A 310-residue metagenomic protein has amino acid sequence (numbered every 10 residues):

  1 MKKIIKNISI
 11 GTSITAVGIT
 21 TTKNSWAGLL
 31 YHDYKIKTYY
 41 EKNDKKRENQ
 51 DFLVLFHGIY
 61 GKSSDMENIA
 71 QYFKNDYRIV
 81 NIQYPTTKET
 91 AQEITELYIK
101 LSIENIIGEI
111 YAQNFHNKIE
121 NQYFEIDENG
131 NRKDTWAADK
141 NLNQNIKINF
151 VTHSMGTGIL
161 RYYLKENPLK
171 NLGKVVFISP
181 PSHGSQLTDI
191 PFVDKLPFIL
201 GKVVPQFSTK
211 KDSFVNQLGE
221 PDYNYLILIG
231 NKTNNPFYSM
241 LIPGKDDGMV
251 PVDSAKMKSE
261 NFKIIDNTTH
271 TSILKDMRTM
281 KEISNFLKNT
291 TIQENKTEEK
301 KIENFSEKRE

Functional and structural regions predicted by a protein language model:
M1-A27, S306-E307: Short amphipathic, positively biased membrane-proximal segments that drive organelle/inner-membrane targeting
W26-Y34: Ser/Thr/Pro/Gly-rich low-complexity linker/stalk segments immediately outside membranes or between
D33-Q50: Short beta-strand-to-loop junctions in surface cap/lid or active-site-entrance loops
K45-E48, L142-N143, G219-D222, M257: Flexible, charged surface loops at secondary-structure boundaries
F52-V54, L226: Conserved beta-strand elements of the Class I
V54-H57, S64, I79-I82, K88-I119 (+2 more regions): Serine-dependent carboxylesterase/thioesterase catalytic core of lipase-like alpha/beta-hydrolase/SGNH enzymes
E67-Y77: Short amphipathic alpha-helix adjacent to the substrate-entry channel of hydrolases
D127-G130, K165-R309: Helical cap/lid subdomain of alpha/beta-hydrolase-fold lipid enzymes that gates access to the catalytic pocket
